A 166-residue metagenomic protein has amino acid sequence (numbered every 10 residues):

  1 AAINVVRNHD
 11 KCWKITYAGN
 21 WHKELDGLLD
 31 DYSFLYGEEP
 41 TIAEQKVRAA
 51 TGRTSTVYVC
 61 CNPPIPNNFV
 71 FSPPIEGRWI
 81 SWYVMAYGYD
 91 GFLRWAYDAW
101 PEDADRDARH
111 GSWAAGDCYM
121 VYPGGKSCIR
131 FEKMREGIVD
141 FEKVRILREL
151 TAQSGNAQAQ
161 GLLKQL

Functional and structural regions predicted by a protein language model:
A1-D103: Catalytic-core regions of glycoside hydrolase
A1-W21, Y89, D105-L166: Catalytic domains of carbohydrate-active enzymes that cleave complex glycans
